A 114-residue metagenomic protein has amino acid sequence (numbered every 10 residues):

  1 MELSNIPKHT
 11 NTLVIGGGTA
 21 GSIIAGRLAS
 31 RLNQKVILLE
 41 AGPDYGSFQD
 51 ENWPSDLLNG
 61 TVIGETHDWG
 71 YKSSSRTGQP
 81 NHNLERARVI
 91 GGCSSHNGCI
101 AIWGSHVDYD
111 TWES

Functional and structural regions predicted by a protein language model:
M1-S114: N-terminal redox-cofactor-binding region of secreted/periplasmic oxidoreductases
